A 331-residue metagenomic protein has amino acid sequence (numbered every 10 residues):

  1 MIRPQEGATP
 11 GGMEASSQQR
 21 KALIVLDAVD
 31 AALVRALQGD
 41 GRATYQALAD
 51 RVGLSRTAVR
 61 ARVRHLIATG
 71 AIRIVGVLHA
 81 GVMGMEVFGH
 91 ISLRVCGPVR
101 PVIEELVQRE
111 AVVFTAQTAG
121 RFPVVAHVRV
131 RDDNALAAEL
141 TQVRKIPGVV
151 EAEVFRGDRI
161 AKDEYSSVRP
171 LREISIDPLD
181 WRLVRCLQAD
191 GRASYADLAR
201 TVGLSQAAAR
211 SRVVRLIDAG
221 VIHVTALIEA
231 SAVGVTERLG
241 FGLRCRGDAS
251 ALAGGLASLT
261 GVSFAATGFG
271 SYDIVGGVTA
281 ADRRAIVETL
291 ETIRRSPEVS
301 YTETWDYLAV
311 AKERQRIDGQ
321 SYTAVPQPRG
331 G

Functional and structural regions predicted by a protein language model:
I2-G331: A compositional/biophysical signature of low hydrophobicity enriched in polar/charged and small residues
